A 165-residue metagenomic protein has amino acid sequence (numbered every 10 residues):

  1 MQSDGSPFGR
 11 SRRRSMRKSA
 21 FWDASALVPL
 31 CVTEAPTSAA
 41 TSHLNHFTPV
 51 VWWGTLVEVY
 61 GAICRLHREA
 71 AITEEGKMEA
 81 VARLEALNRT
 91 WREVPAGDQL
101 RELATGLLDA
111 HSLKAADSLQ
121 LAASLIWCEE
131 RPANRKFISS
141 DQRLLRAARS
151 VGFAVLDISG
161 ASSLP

Functional and structural regions predicted by a protein language model:
M1-L56, L66-E79, F153, S159-P165: Short, well-structured N-terminal submotif of metal-dependent ribonuclease cores
Q2-G9, W91-R143: Active-site neighborhoods of divalent-metal-dependent phosphate/nucleic-acid chemistry enzymes
P7, G54-D109: Active-site-proximal, substrate-binding regions of enzyme catalytic domains and RNA-binding/basic surfaces
A26, S42, G106, I126 (+2 more regions): Charged/polar positions on well-ordered alpha helices
P29-C31, A62, A147: Residues that scaffold the ATP/ADP-binding catalytic core of kinase and kinase-like folds
H46, V50-W53, V81-T90, Q142-G152: Short, mixed-charge aromatic SLiMs
L125, A133-R135, S140-R146, S150-G160 (+1 more regions): C-terminal binding/interaction regions
